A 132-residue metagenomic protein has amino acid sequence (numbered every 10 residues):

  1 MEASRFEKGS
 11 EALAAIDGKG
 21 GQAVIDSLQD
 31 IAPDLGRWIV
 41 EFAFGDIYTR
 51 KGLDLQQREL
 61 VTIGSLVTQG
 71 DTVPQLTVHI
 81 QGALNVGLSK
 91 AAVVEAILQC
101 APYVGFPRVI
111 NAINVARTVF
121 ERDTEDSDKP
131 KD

Functional and structural regions predicted by a protein language model:
M1-Q56, N85, V109-D132: Acidic, glycine/proline-rich low-complexity segments that act as flexible tails and inter-domain linkers
A12, A43, V78-H79, A96: A general alpha-helix detector
R37-V40, G70-L76: Short acidic alpha-helix initiation/capping motifs at coil-to-helix transition points, especially at protein N-termini
R58-L66, A96-I97: Short, structured motif recognition centered on aromatic/hydrophobic residues
S65-T72, G105: Short alpha-helix boundary/capping elements
T72-A92, R108-V119: Extended intrinsically disordered, low-complexity coil regions enriched in Ser, Thr, Gly, Ala and often Pro
A101-P107: C-terminal structural segments of small proteins and small subunits
